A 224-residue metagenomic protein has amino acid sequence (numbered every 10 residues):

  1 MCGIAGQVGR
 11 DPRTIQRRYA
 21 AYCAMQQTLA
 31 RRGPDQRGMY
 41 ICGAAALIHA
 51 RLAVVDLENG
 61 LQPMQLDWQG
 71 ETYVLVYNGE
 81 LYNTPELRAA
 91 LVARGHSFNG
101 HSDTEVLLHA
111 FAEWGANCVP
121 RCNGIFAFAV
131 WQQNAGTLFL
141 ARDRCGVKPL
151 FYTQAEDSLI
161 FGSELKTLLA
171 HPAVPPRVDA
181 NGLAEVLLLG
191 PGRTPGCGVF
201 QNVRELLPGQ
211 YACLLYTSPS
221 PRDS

Functional and structural regions predicted by a protein language model:
M1-S218: Cysteine-centered catalytic environments shared across enzyme families
P219-S224: A short, hydrophobic C-terminal helix/tail in secreted or cell-surface proteins
